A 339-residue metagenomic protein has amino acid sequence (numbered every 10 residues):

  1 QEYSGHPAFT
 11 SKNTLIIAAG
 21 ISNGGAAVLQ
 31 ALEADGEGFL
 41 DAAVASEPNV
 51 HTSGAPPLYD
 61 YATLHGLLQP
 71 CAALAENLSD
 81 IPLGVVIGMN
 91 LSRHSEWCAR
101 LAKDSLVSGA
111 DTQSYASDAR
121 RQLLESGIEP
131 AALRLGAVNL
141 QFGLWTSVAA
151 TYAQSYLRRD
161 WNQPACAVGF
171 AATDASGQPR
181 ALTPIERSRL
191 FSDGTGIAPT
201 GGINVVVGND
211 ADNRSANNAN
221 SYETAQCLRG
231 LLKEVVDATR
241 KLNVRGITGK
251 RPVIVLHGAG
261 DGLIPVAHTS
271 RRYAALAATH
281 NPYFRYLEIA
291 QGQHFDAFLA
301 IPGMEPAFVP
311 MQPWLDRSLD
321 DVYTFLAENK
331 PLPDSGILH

Functional and structural regions predicted by a protein language model:
Q1-H339: C-terminal His-loop and adjacent cap/lid subdomain of alpha/beta-hydrolase
